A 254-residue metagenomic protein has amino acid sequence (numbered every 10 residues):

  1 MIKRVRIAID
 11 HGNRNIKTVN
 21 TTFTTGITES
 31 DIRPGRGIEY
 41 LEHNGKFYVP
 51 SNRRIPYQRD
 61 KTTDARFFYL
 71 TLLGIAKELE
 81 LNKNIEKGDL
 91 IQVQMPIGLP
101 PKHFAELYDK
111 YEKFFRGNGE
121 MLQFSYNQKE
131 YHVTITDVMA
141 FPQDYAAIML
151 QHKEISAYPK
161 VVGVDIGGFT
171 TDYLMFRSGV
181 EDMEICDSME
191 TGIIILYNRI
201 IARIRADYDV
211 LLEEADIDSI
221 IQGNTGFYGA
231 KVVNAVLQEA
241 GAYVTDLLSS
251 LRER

Functional and structural regions predicted by a protein language model:
M1-V161, V180-I195, A215-R254: Nucleotide/phosphate-binding catalytic cleft detector across ATP-hydrolyzing and phosphate-transferring enzymes
I166-D172: Ser/Thr-glycine-rich phosphate-binding loops at phosphate-binding pockets of nucleotides, nucleotide cofactors
Y173-R177: PRPP/pyrophosphate-binding module of the type I phosphoribosyltransferase fold
N198, A202-R205: Long, charge-rich alpha-helical interaction segments
Y208-L212, D216: Short, basic interhelical loop/turn and adjoining N-cap of the next helix at nucleic-acid- or acidic-partner-contacting
